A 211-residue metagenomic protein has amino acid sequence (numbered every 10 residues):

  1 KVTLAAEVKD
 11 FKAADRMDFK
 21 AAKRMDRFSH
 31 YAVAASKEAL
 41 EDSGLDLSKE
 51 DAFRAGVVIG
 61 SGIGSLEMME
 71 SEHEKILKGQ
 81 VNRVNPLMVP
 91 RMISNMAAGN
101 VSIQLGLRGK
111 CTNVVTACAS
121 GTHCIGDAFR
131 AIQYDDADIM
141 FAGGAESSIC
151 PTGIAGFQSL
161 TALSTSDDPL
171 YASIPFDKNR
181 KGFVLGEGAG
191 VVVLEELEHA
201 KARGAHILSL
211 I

Functional and structural regions predicted by a protein language model:
K1, D168-I211: Condensing-enzyme catalytic core mediating Claisen C-C bond formation in acyl metabolism
K1-T116, A145-I154: Conserved beta-ketoacyl condensing-enzyme motif
V58-G60, V115, M140-E146, G186 (+2 more regions): Short beta-strand segments
S102-G106, D127-D136: Alpha-helix C-terminal capping segments
G121: Short conserved active-site loop signatures built around small residues
C124: Active-site histidine-anchored catalytic micro-motif
D138-K181: Acyl-CoA/ACP chain-elongation machinery
